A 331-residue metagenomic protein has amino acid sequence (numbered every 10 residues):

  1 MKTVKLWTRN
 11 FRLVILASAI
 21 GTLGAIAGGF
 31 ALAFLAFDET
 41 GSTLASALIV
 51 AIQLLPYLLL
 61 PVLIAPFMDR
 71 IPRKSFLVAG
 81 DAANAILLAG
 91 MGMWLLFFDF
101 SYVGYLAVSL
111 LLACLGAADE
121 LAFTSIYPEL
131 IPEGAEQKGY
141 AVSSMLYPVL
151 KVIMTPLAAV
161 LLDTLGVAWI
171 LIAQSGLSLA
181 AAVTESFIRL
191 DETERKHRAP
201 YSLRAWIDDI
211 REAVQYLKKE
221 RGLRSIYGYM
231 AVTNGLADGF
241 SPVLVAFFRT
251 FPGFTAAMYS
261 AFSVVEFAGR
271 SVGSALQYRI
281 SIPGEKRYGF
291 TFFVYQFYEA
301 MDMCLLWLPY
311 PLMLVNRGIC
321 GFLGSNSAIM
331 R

Functional and structural regions predicted by a protein language model:
M1-F11, D191-G228: Juxtamembrane intracellular "pre-TM" segments in multi-pass secondary transporters
L13-G29, I52-M68, P72-L87, G104-D163 (+6 more regions): Substrate-agnostic recognition of the 12-TM MFS/MFS-like secondary transporter fold
G28-A31, T40-V50, A141, A256-S263: Small-residue hotspots at the loop-to-helix junctions and early N-terminal turns of transmembrane alpha-helices
A33-D38, M91-F97, I153-A173, A246 (+1 more regions): Transmembrane alpha-helix termini and helix-breaking/packing motifs in multi-pass membrane transporters
S75-M91, S175, Y288-C304: Structural signature of the two symmetry-related core transmembrane helices
M93-V108, L305-G318: Helix-loop junctions at membrane interfaces in 12-TM secondary transporters
F98, S125, E129, L171 (+1 more regions): Helix-loop junctions on the cytosolic side of multi-pass membrane transporters, especially the intracellular loop
G289-A328: C-terminal transmembrane helical hairpin of 12-TM major facilitator-type secondary transporters
